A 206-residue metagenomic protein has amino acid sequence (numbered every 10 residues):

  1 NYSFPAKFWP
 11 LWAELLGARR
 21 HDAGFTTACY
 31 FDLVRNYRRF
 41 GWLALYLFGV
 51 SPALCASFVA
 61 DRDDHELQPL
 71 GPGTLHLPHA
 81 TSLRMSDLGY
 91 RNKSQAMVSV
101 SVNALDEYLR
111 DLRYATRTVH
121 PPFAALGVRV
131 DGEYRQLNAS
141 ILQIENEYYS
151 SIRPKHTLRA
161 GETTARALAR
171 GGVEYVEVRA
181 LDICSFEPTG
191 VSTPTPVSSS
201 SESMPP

Functional and structural regions predicted by a protein language model:
Y2-A167: Loop-rich catalytic cores of soluble enzymes, especially ATP-dependent carboxylate-amine ligases and other
A169-R170, V176-P206: Substrate-recognition/cap regions that form aromatic- and gly/pro-loop-enriched pockets for small-molecule ligands
